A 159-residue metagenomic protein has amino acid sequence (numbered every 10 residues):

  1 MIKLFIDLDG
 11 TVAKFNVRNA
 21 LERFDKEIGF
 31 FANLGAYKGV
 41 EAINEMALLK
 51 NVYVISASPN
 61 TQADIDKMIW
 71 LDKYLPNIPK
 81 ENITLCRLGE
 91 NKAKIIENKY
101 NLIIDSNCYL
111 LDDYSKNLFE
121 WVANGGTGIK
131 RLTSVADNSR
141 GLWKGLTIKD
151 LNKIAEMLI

Functional and structural regions predicted by a protein language model:
M1-V17, W121: Asp-based phosphoryl-transfer active-site loop
K3, C86-R87, N91-K116, W121: Conserved Lys-Pro-Asp/Glu-containing loop-to-beta segment of HAD-superfamily phosphomonoesterases, centered on
D7, I55-A57, L111: Short hydrophobic segments within beta-strands
E22-Y53, T61-I65: Short, acidic loop-to-helix structural element flanking the phosphoryl-transfer center in phosphate-processing enzymes
N51-Y53, T84, Y109, I129: A structural signal for isolated positions on well-ordered beta-strands in alpha/beta enzyme cores
I55-N60, M68, Y74-I95: A short, structured active-site edge motif that brings together acidic residues
K94-I103, W143-I159: Short amphipathic alpha-helix with an adjacent loop that forms part of the alpha/beta core around
D105-K149: Acidic, Mg2+-coordinating phosphoryl-transfer loop and its flanking beta/alpha structural elements, shared across
